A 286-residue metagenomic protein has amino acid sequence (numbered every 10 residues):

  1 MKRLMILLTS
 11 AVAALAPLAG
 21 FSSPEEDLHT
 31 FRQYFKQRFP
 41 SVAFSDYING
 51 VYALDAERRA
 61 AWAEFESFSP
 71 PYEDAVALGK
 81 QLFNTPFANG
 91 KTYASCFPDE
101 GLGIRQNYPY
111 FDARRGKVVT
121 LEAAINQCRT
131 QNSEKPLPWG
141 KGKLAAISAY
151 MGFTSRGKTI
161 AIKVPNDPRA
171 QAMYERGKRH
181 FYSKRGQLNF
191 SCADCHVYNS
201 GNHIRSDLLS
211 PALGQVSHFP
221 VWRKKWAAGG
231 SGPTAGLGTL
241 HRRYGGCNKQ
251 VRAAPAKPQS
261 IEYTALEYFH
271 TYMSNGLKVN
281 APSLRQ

Functional and structural regions predicted by a protein language model:
M1-L8: Bacterial N-terminal signal peptides that target proteins for export
T9-A16: Bacterial N-terminal signal peptides
F21-D74, T85-A149, F153-G157, K163 (+1 more regions): Electron-transfer interface patches adjacent to heme c in soluble/periplasmic c-type cytochromes and di-/multiheme
D74-A75, A172: An amphipathic alpha-helix/helix-turn recognition signal
S148-M151, Y174-K178: Eukaryote-skewed repeat-based solenoidal scaffolds used as protein-protein interaction platforms, primarily
K158-R176: Solvent-exposed, charged amphipathic helical/linker segments at domain boundaries
